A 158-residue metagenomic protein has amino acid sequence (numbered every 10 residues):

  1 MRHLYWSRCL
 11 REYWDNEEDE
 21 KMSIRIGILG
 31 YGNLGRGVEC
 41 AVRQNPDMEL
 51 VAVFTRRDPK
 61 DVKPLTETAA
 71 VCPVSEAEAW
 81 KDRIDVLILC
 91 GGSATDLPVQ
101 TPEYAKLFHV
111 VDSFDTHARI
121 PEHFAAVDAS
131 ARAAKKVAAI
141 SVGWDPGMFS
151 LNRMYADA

Functional and structural regions predicted by a protein language model:
R25-V38: Glycine-rich adenosine-cofactor-binding loop
Q44-L65: NAD(P)-binding Rossmann-fold cofactor-contacting core
A69-R83: Short acidic low-complexity segments
A77-W80, A94-S113: Rossmann-fold NAD(P) dinucleotide-binding segment
V86-L89, V111: N-terminal Rossmann-like NAD(P) cofactor-binding module of classical short-chain dehydrogenase/reductase
F114-V137: Rossmann-fold NAD(P)-binding glycine/threonine-rich loop
W144-D145, F149-A158: Conserved anion/nucleotide-ligand pocket segment
